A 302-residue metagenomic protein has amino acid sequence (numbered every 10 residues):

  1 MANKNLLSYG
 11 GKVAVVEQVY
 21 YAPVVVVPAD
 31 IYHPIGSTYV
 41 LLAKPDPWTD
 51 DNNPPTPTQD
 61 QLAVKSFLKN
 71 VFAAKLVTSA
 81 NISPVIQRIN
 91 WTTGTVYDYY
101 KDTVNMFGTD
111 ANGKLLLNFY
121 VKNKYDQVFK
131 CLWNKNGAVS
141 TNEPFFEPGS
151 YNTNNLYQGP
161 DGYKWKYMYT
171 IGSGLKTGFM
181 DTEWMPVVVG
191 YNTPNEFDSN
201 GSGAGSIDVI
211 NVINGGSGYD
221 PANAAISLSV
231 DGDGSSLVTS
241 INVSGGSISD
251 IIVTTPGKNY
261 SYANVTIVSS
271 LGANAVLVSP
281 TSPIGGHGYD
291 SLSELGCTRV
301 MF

Functional and structural regions predicted by a protein language model:
M1-G203, P280-G288: Tryptophan-rich substrate-binding surfaces of secreted polymer-degrading and adhesive proteins
D161-F302: Conserved, function-critical positions that sit in or immediately flank catalytic and ligand-binding motifs
